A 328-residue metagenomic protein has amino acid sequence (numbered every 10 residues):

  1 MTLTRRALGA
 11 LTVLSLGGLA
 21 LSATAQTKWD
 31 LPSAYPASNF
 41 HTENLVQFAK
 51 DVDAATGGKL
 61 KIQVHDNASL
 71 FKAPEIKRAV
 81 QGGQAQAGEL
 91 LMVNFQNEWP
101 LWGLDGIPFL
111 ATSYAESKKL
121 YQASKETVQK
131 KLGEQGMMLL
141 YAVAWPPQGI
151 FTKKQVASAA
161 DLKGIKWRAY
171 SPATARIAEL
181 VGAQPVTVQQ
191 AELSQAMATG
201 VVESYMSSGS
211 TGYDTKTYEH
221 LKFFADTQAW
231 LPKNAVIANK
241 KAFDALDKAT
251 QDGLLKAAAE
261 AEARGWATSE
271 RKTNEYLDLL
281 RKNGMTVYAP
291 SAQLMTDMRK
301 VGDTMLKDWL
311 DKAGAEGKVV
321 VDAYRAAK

Functional and structural regions predicted by a protein language model:
M1-L11: Bacterial N-terminal signal peptides that target proteins for export
M1-T2, A25-T27: Absolute protein N-terminus
G9-A10, Q26-E116, S124-K328: N-terminal secretory/targeting leader peptides
G9-L19: Bacterial N-terminal signal peptides
L19-A25: Sec/Tat signal peptide C-region and signal peptidase I cleavage site
K119: Short beta-strand-centered segments that line the small-molecule binding cleft or hinge of alpha/beta clamshell
